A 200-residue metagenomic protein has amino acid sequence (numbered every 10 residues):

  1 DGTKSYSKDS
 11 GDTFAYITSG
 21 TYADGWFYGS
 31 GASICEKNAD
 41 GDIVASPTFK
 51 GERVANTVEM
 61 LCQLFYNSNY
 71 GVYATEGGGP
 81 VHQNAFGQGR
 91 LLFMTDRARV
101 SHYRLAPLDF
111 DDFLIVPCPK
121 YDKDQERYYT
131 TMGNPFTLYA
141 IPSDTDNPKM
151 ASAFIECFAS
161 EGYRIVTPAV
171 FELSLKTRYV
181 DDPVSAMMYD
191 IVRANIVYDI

Functional and structural regions predicted by a protein language model:
D9-A15, N67-Y70, Q88-L92, L108-L114 (+1 more regions): Loop/turn elements at helix/coil->beta-strand transitions in domains of secreted/extracellular proteins
G20, G25-E76: Glycine-centered hinge/linker elements that transmit conformational signals in sensory and ligand-binding systems
V58-C62, Q83, A151-A159: Non-transmembrane alpha-helical segments in soluble domains of secreted/periplasmic/extracellular proteins
C62-N69, E156-Y163, V197: Sec-exported extracytoplasmic/periplasmic mature domains
G79-M94: Short helices/loops that flank or line small-molecule/ion binding pockets
D96-S101: Beta->alpha turn/N-cap motifs
A106-T177: Extracytoplasmic/periplasmic substrate-recognition and gating elements
V184-I200: C-terminal capping/gating helix-and-loop segments adjacent to ligand/active sites or protein-protein/ligand interfaces
